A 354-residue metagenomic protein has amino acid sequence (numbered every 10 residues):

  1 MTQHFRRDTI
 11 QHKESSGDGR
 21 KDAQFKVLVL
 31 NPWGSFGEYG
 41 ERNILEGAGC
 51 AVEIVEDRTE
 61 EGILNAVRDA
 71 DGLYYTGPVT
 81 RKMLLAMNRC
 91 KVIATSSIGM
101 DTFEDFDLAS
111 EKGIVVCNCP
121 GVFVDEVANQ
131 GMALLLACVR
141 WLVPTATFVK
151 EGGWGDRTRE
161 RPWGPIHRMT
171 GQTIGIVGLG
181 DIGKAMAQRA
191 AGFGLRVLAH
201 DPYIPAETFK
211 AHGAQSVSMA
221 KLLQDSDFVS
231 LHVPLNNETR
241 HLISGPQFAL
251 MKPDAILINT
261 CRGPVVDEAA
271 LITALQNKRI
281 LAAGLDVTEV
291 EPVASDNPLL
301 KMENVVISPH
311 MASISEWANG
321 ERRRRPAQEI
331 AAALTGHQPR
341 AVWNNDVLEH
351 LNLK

Functional and structural regions predicted by a protein language model:
T2-C117, S244: An N-terminal-biased, well-structured beta-alpha scaffold segment characteristic of Rossmann-like dinucleotide-binding
D8-H12, V52-R58, L73-G77, G152-E160 (+4 more regions): Short gly/ser/thr-rich secondary-structure transition/capping motifs
E56, S96-S97, I114-D125, D201 (+3 more regions): Short beta->alpha connector loops at strand-helix junctions that form conserved, small/polar/Pro-enriched
L85, L198, P202-P298: Rossmann-like adenosine-cofactor binding region
K112, P120-T173, Q188: Phosphate-binding beta-alpha-beta segment of Rossmann-like dinucleotide-binding domains, i.e., the NAD(P)
C117, G245, D254-K354: Rossmann-like dinucleotide-binding domain for NAD(H)/NADP(H)
L179-G180: Glycine-rich Rossmann-fold phosphate-binding loop(s) that bind the pyrophosphate of adenine dinucleotide cofactors
G183-K184: N-terminal Rossmann-fold NAD(P) dinucleotide-binding loop
